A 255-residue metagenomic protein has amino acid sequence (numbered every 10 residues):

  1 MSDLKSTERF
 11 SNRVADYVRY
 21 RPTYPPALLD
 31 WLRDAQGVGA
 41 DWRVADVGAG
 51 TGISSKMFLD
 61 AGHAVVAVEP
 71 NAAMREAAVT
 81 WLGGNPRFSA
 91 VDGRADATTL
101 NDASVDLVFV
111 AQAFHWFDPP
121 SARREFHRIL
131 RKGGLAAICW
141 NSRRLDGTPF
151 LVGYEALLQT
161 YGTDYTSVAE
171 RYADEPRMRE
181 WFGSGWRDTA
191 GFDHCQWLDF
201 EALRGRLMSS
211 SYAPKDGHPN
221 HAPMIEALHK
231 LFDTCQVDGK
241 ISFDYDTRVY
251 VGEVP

Functional and structural regions predicted by a protein language model:
M1-W42: Conserved class I S-adenosyl-L-methionine
N12, D16-Y17, Y24, W31 (+7 more regions): Tryptophan-centric aromatic hotspots in well-structured domains and transmembrane helices
R33, K56-L59, R123, H127: A structural alpha-helix within SAM-dependent methyltransferase catalytic domains
R43-A45, T51-A97: Class I SAM-dependent methyltransferase SAM/SAH-binding core
A97-L107: A short acidic, Gly/Pro-enriched loop at the edge of an enzyme's catalytic core that lines a small-molecule cofactor
D106-P120: A short SAM/SAH-binding and catalytic strip from SAM-dependent methyltransferases
R124-Q196: Conserved catalytic/acceptor-binding region of the Class I
E175-P255: Conserved Class I S-adenosyl-L-methionine
